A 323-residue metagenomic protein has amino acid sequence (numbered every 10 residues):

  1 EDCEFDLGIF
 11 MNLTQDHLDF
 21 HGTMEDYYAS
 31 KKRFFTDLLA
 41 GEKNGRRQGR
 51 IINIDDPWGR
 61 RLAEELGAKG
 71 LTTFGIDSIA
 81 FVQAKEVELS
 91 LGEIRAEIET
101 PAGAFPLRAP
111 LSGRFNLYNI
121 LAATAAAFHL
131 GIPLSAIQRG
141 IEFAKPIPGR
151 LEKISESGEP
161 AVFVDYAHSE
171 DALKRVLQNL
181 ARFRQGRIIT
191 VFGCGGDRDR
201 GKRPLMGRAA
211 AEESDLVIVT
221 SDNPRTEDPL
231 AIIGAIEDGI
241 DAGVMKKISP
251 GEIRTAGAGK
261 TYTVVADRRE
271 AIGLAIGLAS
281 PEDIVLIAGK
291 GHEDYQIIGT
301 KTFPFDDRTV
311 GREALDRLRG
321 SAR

Functional and structural regions predicted by a protein language model:
E1, R61-E65, R203, I297-T300: Short acidic, glycine/serine/threonine-rich loops at helix termini
D2-V162, K246, P250-A256, T261-Y262: Acidic, Mg2+-coordinating active-site environments of NTP-dependent enzymes
A102, A122-S135, R139-G149, K153-R323: ATP-dependent carboxylate-amine ligase
